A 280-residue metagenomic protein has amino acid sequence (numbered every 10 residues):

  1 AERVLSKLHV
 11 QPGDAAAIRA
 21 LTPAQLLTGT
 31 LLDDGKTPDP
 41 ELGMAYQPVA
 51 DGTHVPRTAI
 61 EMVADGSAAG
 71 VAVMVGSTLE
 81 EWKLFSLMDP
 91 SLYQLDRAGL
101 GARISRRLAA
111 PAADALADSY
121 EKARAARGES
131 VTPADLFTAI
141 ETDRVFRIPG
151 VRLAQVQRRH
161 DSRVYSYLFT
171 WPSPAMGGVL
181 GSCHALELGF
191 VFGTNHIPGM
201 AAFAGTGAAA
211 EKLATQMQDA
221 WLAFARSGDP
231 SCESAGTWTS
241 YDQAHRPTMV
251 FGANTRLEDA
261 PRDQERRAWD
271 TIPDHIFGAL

Functional and structural regions predicted by a protein language model:
A1-R103, D135-R159, V164: Substrate-access "cap/lid" subdomains that shape and gate the entrance to catalytic or ligand-binding pockets
L8, T22, Y120, R124 (+2 more regions): Sec/Tat-exported extracytoplasmic proteins
L8-I18, S105-A117, A125, E129: Short, surface-exposed acidic
A20, T28, Y46-G52, P56-R57 (+7 more regions): Generic structural "secondary-structure junction" signal
E41-A45, V131-D135, G207-E211, T239-D242: Glycine-rich, flexible loop segments associated with nucleotide phosphate handling
D96, L100, A112-L116, P133 (+4 more regions): Alpha-helical structural motif
A112-D118, K122-P133, G193-K212: Extracytoplasmic/periplasmic substrate-recognition and gating elements
R147-L280: Mobile gating loops/cap/lid regions near enzyme active sites that modulate substrate access
